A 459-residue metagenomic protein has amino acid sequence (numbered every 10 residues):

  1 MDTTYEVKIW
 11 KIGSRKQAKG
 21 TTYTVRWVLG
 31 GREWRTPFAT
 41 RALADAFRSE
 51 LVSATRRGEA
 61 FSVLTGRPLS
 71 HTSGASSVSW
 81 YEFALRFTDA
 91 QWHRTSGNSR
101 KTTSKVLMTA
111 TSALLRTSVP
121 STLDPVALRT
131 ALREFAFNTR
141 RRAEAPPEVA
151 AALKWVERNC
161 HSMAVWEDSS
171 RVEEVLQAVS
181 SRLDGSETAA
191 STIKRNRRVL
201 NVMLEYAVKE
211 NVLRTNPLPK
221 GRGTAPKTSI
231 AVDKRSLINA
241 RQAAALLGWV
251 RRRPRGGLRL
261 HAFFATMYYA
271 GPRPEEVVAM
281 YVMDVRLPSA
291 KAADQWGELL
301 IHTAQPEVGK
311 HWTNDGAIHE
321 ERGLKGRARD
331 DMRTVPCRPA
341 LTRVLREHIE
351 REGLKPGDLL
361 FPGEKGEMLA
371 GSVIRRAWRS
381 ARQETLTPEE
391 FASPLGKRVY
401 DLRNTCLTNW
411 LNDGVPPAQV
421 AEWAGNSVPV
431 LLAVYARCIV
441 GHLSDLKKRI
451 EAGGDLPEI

Functional and structural regions predicted by a protein language model:
E6-S73, A328: Short, surface-exposed polybasic/aromatic micro-patch for ligand or macromolecular engagement
I12-R15, L123-R133, K220-K227, Q242 (+3 more regions): Conserved tyrosine-mediated DNA breakage-rejoining catalytic core shared by Y-recombinases
R26, P68-Y206, K220-R222, R379: Short, Lys/Arg-enriched alpha-helical recognition elements, typified by the DNA-recognition helix
R48, R197, Y281, A424 (+1 more regions): DNA major-groove recognition helix of helix-turn-helix
D184-V199, L213-M280, A292-W296, E320 (+4 more regions): Basic, Lys/Arg- and aromatic-enriched nucleic-acid-binding interface segment
N201-L204, V208, V428, I439 (+1 more regions): C-terminal flanking helix
V250-L260, A270, V335, R343 (+4 more regions): Short, basic (Lys/Arg/His-rich) helix/loop patches that form interaction surfaces in the mid-to-C-terminal regions
A433-I459: DNA/chromatin major-groove-contacting recognition/catalytic segments
